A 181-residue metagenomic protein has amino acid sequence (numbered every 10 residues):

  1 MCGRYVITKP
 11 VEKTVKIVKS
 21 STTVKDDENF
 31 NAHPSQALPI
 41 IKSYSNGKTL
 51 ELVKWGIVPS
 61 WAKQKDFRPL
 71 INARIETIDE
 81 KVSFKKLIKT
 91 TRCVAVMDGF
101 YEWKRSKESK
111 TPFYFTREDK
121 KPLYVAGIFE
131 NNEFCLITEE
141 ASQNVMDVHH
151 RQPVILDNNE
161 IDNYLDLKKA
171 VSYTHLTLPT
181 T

Functional and structural regions predicted by a protein language model:
M1-L176: Short linear sequence motif anchored by a di-proline
T177-T181: A short, hydrophobic C-terminal helix/tail in secreted or cell-surface proteins
